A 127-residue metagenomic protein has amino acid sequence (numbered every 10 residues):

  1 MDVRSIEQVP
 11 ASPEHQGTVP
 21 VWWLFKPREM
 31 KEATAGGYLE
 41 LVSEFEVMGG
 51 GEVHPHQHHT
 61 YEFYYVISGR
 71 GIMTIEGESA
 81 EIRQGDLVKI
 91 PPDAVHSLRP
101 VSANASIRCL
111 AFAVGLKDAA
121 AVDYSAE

Functional and structural regions predicted by a protein language model:
M1-Y38, D123-E127: A short, N-terminal "cap"/entry segment at the start of jelly-roll beta-barrel domains of the cupin/DSBH fold
F25-K31, L41-H58, P92: Conserved short histidine dyad/triad with adjacent acidic residue
E44-M48, Q57-M73, G115: Short, conserved beta-strand element in jelly-roll/cupin
G51-V53, I72, V88, P92-L98: Histidine-centered metal-chelating micro-motifs
H59, I75, S102-N104: A generic beta-sheet turn/junction motif
G77-D93: Short acidic-glycine-tyrosine-enriched beta hairpin
P92-A119: Ligand-binding loop in jelly-roll beta-barrel domains
